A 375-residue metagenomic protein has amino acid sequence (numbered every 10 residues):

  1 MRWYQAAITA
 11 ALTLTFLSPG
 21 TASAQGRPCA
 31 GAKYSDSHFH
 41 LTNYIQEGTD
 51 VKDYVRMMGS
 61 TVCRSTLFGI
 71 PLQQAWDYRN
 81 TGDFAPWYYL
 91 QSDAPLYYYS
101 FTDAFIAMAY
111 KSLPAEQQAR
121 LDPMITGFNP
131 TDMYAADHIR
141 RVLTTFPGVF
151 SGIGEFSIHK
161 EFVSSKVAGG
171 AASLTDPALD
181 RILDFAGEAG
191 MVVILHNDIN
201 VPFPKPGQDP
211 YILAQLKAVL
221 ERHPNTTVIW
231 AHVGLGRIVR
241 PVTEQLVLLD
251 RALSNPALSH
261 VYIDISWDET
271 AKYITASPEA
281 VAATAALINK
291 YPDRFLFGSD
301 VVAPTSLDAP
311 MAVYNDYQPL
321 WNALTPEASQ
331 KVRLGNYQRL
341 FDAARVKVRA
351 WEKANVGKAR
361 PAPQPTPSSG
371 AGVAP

Functional and structural regions predicted by a protein language model:
M1-I8: Bacterial N-terminal signal peptides that target proteins for export
L14-S23: C-terminal segment of classical bacterial N-terminal signal peptides
S23-S35, Q46, D50-S65, N289-L296 (+1 more regions): Mid-to-C-terminal alpha-helical segments outside catalytic/metal-binding sites
A24-M108: An N-terminally biased module of ancient metal coordination in phosphate/nucleic-acid-related enzymes
G26-P28, A32, T81-V201, W267: Active-site gating/metal-coordination segments in enzymes
S35-F39, R64-F68, A119-I125, G152-G154 (+4 more regions): Hydrophobic faces of well-ordered beta-strands that scaffold small-molecule active sites in alpha/beta enzyme cores
L41-D50, L72-W76, L96-T102, F128-A136 (+6 more regions): Acidic-and-aromatic substrate-binding clefts and catalytic sites of carbohydrate-active enzymes
K160, V167-F297: Catalytic pocket-lining loop regions of alpha/beta-barrel enzymes, especially the amidohydrolase/enolase/GH5 lineages
